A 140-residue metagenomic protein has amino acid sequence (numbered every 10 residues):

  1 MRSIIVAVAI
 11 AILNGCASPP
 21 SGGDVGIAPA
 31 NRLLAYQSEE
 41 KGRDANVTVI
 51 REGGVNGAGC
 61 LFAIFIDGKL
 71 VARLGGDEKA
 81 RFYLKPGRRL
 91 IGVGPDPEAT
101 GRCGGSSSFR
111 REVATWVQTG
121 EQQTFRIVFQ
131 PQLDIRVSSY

Functional and structural regions predicted by a protein language model:
M1-C16: Sec-dependent bacterial lipoprotein signal peptides
C16-Y140: Short loop/turn and low-complexity linker motifs enriched in small/turn-promoting residues
